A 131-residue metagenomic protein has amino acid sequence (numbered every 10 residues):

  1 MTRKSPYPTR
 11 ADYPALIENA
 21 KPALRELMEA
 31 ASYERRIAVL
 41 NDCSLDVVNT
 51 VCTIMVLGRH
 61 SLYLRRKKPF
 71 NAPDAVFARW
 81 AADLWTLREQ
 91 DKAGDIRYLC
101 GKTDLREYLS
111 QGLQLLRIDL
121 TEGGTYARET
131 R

Functional and structural regions predicted by a protein language model:
T2-A31, S44, Q114-R131: Intrinsically disordered, low-complexity activation-like regions
D12, N19, A23, R35 (+3 more regions): Exposed alpha-helical structural elements
A31-V39: Extended, non-catalytic structural segments that build the interaction scaffolds of large macromolecular assemblies
A38-V48: Structural motif
N49-H60: Short, hydrophobic/amphipathic alpha-helical patches that form generic packing surfaces within helical domains
H60-S61, I118: A generic secondary-structure boundary signal that marks alpha-helix termini
L62-R79: Short, surface-exposed beta-strand/strand-loop-strand elements in extracellular ectodomains
R79-R131: Helix-rich interaction surfaces within compact, conserved domain-sized segments that mediate assembly or partner
